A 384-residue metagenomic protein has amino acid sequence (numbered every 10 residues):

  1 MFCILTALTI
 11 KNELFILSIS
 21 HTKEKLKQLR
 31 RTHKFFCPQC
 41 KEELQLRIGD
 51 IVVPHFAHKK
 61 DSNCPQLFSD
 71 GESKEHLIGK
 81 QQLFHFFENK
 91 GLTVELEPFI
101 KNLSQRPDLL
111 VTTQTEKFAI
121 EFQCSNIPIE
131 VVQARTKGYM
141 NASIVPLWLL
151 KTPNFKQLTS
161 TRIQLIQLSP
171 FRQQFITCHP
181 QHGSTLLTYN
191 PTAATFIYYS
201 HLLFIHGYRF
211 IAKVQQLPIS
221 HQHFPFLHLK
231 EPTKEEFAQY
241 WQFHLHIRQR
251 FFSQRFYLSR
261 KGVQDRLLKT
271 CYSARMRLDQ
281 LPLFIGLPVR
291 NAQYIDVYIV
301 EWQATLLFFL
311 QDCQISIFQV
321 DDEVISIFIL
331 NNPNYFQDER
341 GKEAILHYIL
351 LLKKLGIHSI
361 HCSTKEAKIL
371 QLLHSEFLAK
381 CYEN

Functional and structural regions predicted by a protein language model:
M1-L92: N-terminal cysteine/histidine-rich coordination modules
L83, L109-P128, Y139: Conserved catalytic cores of phosphodiester-cleaving nucleases, focusing on short active-site segments
F86-L103, T112: A short acidic/basic microdomain associated with nuclease active sites
L109, P128, I144-P153, L187-Y189 (+1 more regions): Internal, well-ordered alpha/beta segment that forms a basic, Gly-enriched binding/recognition surface
C124-C178: Catalytic cores of nucleic-acid endonucleases
Q167-L227: A conserved mid-domain beta-alpha-beta active-site/ligand-binding segment of alpha/beta enzyme cores
H223, L227-S253, S259: Long, charge-rich alpha-helical interaction segments
I247-N384: Extended, amphipathic alpha-helical scaffolds
